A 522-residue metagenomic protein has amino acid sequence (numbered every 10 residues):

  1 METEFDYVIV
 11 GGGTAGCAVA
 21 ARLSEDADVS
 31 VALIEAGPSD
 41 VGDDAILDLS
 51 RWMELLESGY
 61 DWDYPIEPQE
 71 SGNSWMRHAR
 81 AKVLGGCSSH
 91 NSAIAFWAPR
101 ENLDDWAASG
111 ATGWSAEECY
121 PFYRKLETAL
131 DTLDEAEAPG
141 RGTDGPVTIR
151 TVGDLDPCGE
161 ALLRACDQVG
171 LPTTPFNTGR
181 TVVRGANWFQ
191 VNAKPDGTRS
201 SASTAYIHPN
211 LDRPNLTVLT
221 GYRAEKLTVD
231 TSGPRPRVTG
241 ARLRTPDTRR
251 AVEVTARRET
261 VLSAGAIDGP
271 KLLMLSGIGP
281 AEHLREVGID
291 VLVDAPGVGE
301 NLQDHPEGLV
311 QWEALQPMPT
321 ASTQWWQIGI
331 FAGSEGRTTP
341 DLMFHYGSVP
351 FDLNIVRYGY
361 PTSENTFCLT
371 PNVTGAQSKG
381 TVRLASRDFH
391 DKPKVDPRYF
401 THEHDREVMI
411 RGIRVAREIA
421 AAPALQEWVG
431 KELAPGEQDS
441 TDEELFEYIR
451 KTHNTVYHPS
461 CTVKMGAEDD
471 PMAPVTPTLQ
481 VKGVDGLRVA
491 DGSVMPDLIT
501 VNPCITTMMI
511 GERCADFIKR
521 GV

Functional and structural regions predicted by a protein language model:
M1-K125, D290-G297, D304-E313: N-terminal glycine-rich phosphate/pyrophosphate-binding loop and immediately adjacent elements
I9, G13-T14, A18, G153 (+3 more regions): Residue-level detector of alpha-helix initiation sites
D26-S30, G37-G42, F122, L227-S322 (+1 more regions): Glycine-rich loop(s) and the adjacent beta-strand/alpha-helix scaffold that form part
L49-W52, P65, A186-Q190, K194 (+4 more regions): A glycine-rich dinucleotide-binding beta-alpha-beta segment and adjacent secondary-structure elements that constitute
A107-T231, R235-V238, L309-E313, T320-A321 (+2 more regions): Conserved redox-cofactor binding core of oxidoreductases
I149, R258, P270, M274-G375 (+6 more regions): Mid-to-C-terminal "cap/lid" subdomains and adjacent gly/pro-rich loops that border and regulate access to redox
P350-E407, M472, P477-V501: Active-site beta-strand/loop architecture of penicillin-binding DD-peptidases
D497-D516: A conserved FAD-binding loop/helix module that cradles the flavin
